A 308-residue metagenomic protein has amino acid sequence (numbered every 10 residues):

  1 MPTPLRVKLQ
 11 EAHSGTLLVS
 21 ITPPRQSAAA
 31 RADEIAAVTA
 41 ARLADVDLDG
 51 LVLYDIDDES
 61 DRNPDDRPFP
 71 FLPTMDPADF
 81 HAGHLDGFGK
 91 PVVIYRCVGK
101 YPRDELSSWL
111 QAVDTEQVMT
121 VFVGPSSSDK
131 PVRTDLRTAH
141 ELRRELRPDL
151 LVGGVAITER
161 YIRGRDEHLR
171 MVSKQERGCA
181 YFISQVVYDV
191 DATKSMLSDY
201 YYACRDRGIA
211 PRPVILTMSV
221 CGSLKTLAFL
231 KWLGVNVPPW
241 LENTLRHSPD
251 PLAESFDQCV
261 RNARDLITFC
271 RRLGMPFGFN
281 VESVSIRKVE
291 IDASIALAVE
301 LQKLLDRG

Functional and structural regions predicted by a protein language model:
M1-R165, H247-L252, D257, S283-G308: Active-site beta->alpha loop and helix N-cap motifs at the rims of alpha/beta catalytic domains
E11-A12, D45-V46, R147-P148, D206-R212 (+1 more regions): Short helix-terminating capping/connector loops at secondary-structure junctions
S20, L51, V113, K174 (+3 more regions): Conserved, mostly hydrophobic/aromatic
G87-V93, E176-F182, M275-F277: Short, surface-exposed connector motifs at secondary-structure boundaries
T120-S128, E176-A192, F279-I286: Glycine-rich phosphate-binding active-site loops on the catalytic face of alpha/beta enzymes
R147-D189: Ligand/cofactor pocket segment of small-molecule handling proteins
L197-A210, L224, R261-G308: Structured C-terminal cap/extension of enzyme domains
I209-M275: Catalytic-face loop-and-helix region of soluble metabolic enzyme cores
